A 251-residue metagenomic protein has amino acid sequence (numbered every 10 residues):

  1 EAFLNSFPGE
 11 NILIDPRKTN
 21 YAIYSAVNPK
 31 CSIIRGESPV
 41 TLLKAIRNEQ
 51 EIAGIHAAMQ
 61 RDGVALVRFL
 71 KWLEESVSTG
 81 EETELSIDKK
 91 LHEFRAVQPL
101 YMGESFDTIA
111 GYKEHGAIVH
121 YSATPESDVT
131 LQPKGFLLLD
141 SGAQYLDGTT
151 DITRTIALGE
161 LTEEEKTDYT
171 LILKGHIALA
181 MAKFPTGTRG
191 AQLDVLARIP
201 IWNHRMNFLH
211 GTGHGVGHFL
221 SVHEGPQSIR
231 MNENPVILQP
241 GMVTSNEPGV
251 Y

Functional and structural regions predicted by a protein language model:
E1-Y251: Active-site neighborhoods and metal-handling regions in enzymes and metal-associated proteins
